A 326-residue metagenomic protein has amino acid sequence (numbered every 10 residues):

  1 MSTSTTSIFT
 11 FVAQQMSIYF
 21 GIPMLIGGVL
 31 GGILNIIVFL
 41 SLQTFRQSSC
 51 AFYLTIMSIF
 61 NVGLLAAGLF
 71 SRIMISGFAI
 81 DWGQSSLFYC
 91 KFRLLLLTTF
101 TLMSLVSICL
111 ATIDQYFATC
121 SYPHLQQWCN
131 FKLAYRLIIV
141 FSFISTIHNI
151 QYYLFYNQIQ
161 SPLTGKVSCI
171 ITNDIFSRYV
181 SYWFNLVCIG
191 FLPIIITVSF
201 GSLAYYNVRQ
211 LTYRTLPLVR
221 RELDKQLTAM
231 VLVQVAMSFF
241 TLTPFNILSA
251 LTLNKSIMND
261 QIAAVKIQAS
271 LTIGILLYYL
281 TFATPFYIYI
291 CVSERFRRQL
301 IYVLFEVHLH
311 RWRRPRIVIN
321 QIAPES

Functional and structural regions predicted by a protein language model:
M1-I8, G77-F100, Q126-K132, S145-L192 (+3 more regions): Loop architecture of class A 7-transmembrane GPCRs
M1-I8, V29, Q210-K225, E294-S326: Intrinsically disordered regulatory tails of 7TM GPCRs
M1-L34: Extracellular N-terminal segment of 7TM GPCRs
T10-I22, C50-T112, Y116-A118, Y122-Q126 (+1 more regions): Extracellular TM2-ECL1-early TM3 structural module of rhodopsin-like
G21-L25, V38, G63-I80, T101 (+5 more regions): Helix-to-loop junction signature of class
G27-L40, T55-S58, G68-F70, T98-P123 (+2 more regions): Cytoplasm-facing ends of alpha-helical transmembrane segments in multi-pass membrane proteins
F52-Y53, I59-F60, Y206-F245: Intracellular effector-coupling site of seven-transmembrane GPCRs, centered on the ICL3-to-TM6 transition
Q234-T241, N246-A250, A269-N320: Seventh transmembrane helix
